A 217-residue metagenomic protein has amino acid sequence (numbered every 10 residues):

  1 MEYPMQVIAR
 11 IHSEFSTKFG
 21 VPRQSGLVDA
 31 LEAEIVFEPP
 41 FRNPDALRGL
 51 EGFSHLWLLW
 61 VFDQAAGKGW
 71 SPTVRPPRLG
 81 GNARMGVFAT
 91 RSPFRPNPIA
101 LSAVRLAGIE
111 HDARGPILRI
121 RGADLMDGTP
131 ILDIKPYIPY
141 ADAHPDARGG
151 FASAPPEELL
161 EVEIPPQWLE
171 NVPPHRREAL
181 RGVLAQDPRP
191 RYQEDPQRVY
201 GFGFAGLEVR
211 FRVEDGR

Functional and structural regions predicted by a protein language model:
M1-I99, H111-R217: Mixed-charge, low-complexity intrinsically disordered regions
H12, V104-A107: Conserved positions in beta-strands of structured domains
